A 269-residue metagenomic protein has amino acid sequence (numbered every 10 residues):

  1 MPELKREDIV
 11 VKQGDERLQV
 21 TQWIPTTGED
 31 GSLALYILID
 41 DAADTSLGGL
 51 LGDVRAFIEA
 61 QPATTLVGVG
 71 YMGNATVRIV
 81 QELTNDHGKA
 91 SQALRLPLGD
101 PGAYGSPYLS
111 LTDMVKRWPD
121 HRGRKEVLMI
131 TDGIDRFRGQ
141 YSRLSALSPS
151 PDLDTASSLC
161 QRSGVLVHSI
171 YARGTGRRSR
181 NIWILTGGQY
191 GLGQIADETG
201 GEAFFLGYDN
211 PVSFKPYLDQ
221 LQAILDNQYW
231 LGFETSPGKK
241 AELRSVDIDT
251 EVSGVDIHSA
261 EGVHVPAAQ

Functional and structural regions predicted by a protein language model:
M1-Q269: Scaffold/interface architecture of coatomer-like assemblies
